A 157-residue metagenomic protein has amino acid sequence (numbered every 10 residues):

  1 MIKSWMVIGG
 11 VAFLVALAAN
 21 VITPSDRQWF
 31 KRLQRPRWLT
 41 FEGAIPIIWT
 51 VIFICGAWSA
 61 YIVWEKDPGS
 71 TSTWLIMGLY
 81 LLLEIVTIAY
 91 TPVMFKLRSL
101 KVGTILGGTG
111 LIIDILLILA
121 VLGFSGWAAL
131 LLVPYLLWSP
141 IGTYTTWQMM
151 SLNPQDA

Functional and structural regions predicted by a protein language model:
M1-V21: N-terminal signal-anchor transmembrane alpha helix
W5-M6, G10, I47, I76-L81 (+2 more regions): Hydrophobic alpha-helical transmembrane segments
T23-F41, M149-A157: Cytosolic, membrane-interface loops and tails of multi-pass inner-membrane proteins
L39-I54: Interfacial helix-start motif at the membrane-water boundary
I54, W58-T91: Helix-adjacent hinge/juxtasegments
M77-I88, T104-L117, Y135-S139: Hydrophobic alpha-helical segments of small multi-pass membrane proteins
V93-S99, I115-L130: Membrane-helix boundary connector in multi-pass membrane proteins
A120-A157: Terminal transmembrane helical module of multi-pass membrane proteins
